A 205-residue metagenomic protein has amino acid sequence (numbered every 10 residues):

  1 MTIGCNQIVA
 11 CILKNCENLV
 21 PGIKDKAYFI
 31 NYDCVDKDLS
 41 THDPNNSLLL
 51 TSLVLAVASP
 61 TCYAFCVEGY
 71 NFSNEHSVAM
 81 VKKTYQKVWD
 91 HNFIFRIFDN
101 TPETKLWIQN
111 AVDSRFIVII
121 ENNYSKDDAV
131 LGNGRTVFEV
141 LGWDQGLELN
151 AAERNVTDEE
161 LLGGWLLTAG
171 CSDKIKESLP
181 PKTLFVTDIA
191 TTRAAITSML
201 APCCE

Functional and structural regions predicted by a protein language model:
T2-Q7, C11-I94, Q145-E159: Solvent-exposed edge beta-strands and adjacent loop segments that serve as assembly or binding interfaces
K26-A27, V67-G69, W107-A111, L149 (+1 more regions): Generic hydrophobic, helix-prone segments enriched in Leu/Val/Ile
A27-I30, F95-I97, V118-I120, A169: Generic structural hydrophobic/aromatic packing signal, biased to beta-strands
V35-K37, F98-P102, N123-S125, W143 (+1 more regions): Generic structural motif
M80-E103, E160-I175: Oligomerization/assembly interface segments of phage tail-like spikes and tubes
T104-I108, L179: Active-site-adjacent loop/helix micro-motif of nuclease/hydrolase catalytic cores
I108-V140: Short, acidic/charged, Gly/Pro-enriched secondary-structure junctions
E139-E205: Mixed-charge, glycine-accented linear interaction segment located at domain edges/termini
